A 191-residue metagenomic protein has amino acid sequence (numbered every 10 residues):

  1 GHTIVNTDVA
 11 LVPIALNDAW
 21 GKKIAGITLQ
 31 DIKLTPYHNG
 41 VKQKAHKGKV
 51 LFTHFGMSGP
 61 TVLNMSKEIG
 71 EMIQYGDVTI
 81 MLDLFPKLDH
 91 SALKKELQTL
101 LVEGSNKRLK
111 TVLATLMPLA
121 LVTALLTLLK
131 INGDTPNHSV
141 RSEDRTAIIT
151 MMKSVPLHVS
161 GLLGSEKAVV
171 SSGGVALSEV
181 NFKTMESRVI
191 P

Functional and structural regions predicted by a protein language model:
T3-D8, V12-S139: An anion/pyrophosphate-binding glycine-rich loop and adjacent beta-alpha core in soluble alpha-beta enzymes
T123-P191: A glycine-rich dinucleotide-binding beta-alpha-beta segment and adjacent secondary-structure elements that constitute
